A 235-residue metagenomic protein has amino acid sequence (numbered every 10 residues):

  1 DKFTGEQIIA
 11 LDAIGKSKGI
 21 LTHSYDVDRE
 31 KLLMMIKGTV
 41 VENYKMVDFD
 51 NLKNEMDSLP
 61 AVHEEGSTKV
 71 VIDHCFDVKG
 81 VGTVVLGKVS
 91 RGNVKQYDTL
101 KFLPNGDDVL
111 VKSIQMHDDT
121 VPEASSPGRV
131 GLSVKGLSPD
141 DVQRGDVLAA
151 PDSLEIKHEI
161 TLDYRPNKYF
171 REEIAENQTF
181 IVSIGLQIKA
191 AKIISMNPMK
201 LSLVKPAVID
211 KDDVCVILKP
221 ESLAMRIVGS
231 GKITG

Functional and structural regions predicted by a protein language model:
D1-A13: Switch II of P-loop NTPase G domains
K2, E30-K31, D210: Residues that form or flank phosphate/diphosphate-binding pockets in enzymes that use nucleotide phosphates
K2, T22-S24, I227: Ordered, soluble secondary-structure elements with a strong preference for glycine-centered loop motifs and nearby
Q7, L32, R144-G145: Hydrophobic side chains in well-ordered alpha-helices
I8-L11, G19, V70-C75, V85 (+2 more regions): Long, contiguous hydrophobic alpha-helical segments, chiefly transmembrane helices and signal peptides
A10-I14, M35-T39, C75-V78, L103 (+2 more regions): Conserved, well-folded catalytic cores of nucleic-acid-processing and energy-transducing macromolecular machines
G15-V81: Canonical P-loop GTPase G-domain recognition
V85, V89-G235: C-terminal effector/interaction modules appended to NTPase cores
